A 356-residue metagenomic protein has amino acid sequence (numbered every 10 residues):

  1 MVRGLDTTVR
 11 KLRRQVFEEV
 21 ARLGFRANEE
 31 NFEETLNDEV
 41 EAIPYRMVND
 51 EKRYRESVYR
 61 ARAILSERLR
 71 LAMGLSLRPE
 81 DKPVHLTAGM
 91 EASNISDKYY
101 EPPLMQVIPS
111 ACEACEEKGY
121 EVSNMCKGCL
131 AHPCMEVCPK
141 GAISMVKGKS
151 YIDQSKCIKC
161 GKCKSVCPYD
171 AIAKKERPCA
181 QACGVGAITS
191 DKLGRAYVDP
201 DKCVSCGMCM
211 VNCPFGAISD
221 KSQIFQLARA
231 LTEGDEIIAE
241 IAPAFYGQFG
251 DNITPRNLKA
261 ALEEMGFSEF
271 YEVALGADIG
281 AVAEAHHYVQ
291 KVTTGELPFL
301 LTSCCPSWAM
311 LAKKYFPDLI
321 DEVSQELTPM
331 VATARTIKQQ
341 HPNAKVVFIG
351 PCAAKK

Functional and structural regions predicted by a protein language model:
M1-E80, A88, D220-K356: Iron-sulfur-associated redox domains of electron-transfer enzymes in respiratory and anaerobic energy metabolism
V2-V166, D170-A182: Ferredoxin-type iron-sulfur electron-transfer modules and their immediate structural context
N94-Y100, I108-P109, K175, C209-N212 (+2 more regions): N-terminal start-of-chain detector that recognizes signal peptides and the immediate post-cleavage beginning
D97, E101-M105, P109, E113 (+7 more regions): Amphipathic, alpha-helical segments enriched in basic
P109-A111, G141, Q154-S155, G186 (+8 more regions): Fold-independent oxyanion-binding glycine-rich loops and adjacent beta-strand/coil segments at enzyme active sites
E116-G207, V211, S222-Q223, E233-G234 (+5 more regions): Glycine- and small hydrophobic-enriched segments that form the cores of compact globular domains
